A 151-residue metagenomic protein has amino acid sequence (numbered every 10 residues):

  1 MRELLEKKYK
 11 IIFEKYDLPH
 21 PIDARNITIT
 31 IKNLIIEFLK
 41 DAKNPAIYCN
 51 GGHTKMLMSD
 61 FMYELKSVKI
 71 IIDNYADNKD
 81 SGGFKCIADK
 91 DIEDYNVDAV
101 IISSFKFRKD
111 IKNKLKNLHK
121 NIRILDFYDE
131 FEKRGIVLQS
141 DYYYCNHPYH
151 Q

Functional and structural regions predicted by a protein language model:
M1-Q151: Hydrophobic, well-ordered beta-alpha structural blocks that scaffold small-molecule cofactor pockets
